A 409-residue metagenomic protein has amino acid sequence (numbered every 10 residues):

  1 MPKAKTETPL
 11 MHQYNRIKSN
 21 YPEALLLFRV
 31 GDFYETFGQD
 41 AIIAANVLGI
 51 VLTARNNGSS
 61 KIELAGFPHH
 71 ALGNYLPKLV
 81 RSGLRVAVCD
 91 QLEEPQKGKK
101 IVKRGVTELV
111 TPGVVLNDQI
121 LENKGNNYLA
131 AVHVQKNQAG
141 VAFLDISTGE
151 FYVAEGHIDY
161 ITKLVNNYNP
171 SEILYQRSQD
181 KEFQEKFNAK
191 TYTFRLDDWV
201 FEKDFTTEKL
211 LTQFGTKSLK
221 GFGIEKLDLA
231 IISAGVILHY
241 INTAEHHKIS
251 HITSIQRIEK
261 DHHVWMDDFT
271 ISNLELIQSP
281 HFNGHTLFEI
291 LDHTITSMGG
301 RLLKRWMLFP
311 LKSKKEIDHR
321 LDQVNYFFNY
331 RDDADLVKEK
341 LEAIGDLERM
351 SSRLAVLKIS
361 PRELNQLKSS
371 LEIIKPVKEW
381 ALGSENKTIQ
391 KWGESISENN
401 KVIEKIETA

Functional and structural regions predicted by a protein language model:
M1-Y326, E339-A355, I359-A409: Charged catalytic and DNA/RNA-contacting regions of genome-maintenance and nucleic-acid-processing enzymes
R331-A334: Conserved interaction-surface patches within small, structured recognition/assembly domains
